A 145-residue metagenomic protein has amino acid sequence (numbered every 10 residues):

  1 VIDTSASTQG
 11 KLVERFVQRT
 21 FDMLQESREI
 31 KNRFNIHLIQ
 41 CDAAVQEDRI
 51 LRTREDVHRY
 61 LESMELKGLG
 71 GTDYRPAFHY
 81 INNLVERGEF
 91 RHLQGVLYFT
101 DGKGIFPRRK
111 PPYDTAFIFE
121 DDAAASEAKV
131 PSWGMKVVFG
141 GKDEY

Functional and structural regions predicted by a protein language model:
V1-T53, A77-I81, H92-T100, G104 (+1 more regions): Von Willebrand factor
Q9, R15, L66, G71 (+1 more regions): VWA/integrin I-like adhesion module and closely mimicked acidic/polar interface patches used
N35-Q40, Y74-P76, P131-V138: Low-complexity, flexible helical/coil segments
I36, L66-Y74, F78-E86: Extended C-terminal subregions enriched in glycine
L38-S63, I105-R109, E127-K129, W133: Short beta-strand-loop
E89: His/Asp/Glu-rich metal/cofactor-coordinating catalytic motifs and the adjacent surface-exposed loops that frame enzyme
